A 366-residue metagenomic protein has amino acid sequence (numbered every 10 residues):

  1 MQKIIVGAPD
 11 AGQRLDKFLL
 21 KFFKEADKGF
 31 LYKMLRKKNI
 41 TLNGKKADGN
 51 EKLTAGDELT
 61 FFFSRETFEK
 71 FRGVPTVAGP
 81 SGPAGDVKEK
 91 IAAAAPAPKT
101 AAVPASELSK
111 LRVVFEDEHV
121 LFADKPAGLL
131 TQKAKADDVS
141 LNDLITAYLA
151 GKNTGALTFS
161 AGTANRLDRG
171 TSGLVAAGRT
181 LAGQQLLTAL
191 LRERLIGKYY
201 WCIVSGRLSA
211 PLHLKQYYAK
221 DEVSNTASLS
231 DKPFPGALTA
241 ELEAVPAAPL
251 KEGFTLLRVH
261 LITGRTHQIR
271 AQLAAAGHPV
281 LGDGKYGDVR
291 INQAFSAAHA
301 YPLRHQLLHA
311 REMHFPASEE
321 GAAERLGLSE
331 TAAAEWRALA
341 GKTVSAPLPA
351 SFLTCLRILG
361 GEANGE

Functional and structural regions predicted by a protein language model:
M1-S224, L238-T239, S345-A363: RNA pseudouridine synthases
K99-A101, S109-K110, A227-P233, S296-P302: Short, P/G- and charge-enriched loop/turn segments at secondary-structure junctions
V113, V204, E243-P246, V280: Conserved hydrophobic positions within beta-strands
E118, L157-A189, G197, A219-H278 (+1 more regions): The conserved catalytic core of RNA pseudouridine synthases
A123, A271, G282: Active-site flanking residues adjacent to catalytic metal/cofactor-binding acidic residues
K152-A156, I291-A298, G327: Short helix-coil transition/hinge motifs at the ends and kinks of transmembrane helices, capturing the brief
V280-G321: RNA substrate-recognition surfaces in RNA-acting enzymes
